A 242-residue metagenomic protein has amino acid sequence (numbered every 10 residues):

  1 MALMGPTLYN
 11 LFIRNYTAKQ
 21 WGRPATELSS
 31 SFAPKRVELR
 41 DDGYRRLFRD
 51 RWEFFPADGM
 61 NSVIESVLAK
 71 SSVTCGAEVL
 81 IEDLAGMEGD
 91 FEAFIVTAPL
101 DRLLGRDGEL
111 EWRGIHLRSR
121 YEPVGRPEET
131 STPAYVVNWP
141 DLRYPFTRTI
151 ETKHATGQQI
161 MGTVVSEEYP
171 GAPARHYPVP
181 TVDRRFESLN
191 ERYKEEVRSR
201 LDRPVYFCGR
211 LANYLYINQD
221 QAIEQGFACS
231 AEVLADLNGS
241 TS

Functional and structural regions predicted by a protein language model:
M1-A93, L104: Active-site/ligand-binding neighborhood in enzyme catalytic cores
Y9-N10, Q20-A25, R102-R106, T147-R148 (+3 more regions): Short catalytic/ligand-binding loop motif for oxyanion handling, primarily in non-cytosolic enzymes, centered on
T17, Y44, F91-A93, P133 (+3 more regions): A generic secondary-structure signal marking the coil-to-beta-strand transition
A18, A25, S29, P34 (+9 more regions): Generic secondary-structure boundary/loop-capping signal
S31-R40, G108, N218-C229: Surface-exposed flexible segments
E53-M60, W139, L215-A222: Aromatic-acidic/polar surface patches that form glycan- and anion
G76-R143: Central helical "cap/lid" subdomain
R148-S242: Conserved flavin/dinucleotide-binding core of flavoenzymes
